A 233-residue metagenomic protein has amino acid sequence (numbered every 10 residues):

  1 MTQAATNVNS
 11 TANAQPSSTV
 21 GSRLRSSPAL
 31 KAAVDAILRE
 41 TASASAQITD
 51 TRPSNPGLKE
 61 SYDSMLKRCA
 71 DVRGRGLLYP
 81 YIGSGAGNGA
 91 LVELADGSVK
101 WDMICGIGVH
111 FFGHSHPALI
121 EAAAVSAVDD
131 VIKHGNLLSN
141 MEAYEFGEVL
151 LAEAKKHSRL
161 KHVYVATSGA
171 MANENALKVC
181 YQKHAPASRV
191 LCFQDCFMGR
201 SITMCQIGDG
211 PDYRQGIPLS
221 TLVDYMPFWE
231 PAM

Functional and structural regions predicted by a protein language model:
N7-V20, E148-M233: PLP-dependent aspartate aminotransferase-fold enzymes
N13-N88, C105, L138: Active-site-adjacent loop/helix segments that line or gate small-molecule/cofactor pockets in enzymes
P16-A29, D71, V99-A185: Glycine-rich loop-to-alpha-helix module at the N-terminal edge of alpha/beta enzyme cores
N88, V99, T221-D224: A generic secondary-structure signal marking the coil-to-beta-strand transition
L94-A95: Short, acidic, Ser/Thr-enriched surface-loop or helix-capping motifs
